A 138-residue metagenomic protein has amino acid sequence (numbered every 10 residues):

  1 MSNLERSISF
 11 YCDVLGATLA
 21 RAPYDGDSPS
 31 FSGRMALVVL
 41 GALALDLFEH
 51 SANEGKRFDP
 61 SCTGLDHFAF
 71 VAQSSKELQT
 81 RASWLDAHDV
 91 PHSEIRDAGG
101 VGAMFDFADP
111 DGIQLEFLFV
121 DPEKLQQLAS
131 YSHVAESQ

Functional and structural regions predicted by a protein language model:
M1-F10, M35, H67, S93 (+2 more regions): Secondary-structure boundary/capping motif
M1-L45: Core segments of cupin and vicinal oxygen chelate
M1-S2, V38-V39, K56-W84, A103-A108: Vicinal oxygen chelate
V14, C62, A87-D89: Alpha-helix termination/capping residues and helix-transition junctions
R21-Y24, S51-A52, R96: Short, well-ordered turn and helix-capping elements at secondary-structure junctions
G26-L43, A52, D59, F70 (+2 more regions): Amphipathic alpha-helical "stalk" segments
L47-E49: A short acidic-to-branched-hydrophobic micro-motif
A82-Q138: Vicinal oxygen chelate
